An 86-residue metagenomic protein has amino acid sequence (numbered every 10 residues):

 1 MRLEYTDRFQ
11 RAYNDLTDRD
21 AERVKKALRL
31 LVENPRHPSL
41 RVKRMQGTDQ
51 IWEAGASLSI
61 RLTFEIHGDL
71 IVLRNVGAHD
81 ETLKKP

Functional and structural regions predicted by a protein language model:
R2, D7-R11, D15-E22, G55-P86: Enriched for short, Lys/Arg-rich terminal
R29-G55: A short, surface-exposed loop/turn module that caps and links secondary-structure elements
